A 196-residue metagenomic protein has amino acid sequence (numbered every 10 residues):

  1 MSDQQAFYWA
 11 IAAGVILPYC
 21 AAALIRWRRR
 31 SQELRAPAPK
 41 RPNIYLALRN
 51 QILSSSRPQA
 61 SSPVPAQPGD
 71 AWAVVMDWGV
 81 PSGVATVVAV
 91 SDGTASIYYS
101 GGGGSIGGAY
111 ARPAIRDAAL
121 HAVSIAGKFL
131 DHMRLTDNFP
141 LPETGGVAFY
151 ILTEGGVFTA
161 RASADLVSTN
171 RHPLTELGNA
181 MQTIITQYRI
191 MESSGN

Functional and structural regions predicted by a protein language model:
M1-A10: Feature marks short, highly hydrophobic, charge-poor N-terminal signal-anchor/signal peptide-like helices that anchor
L17, A21-V75, E143-N196: Short, well-ordered, aromatic-rich surface patches in folded extracellular/luminal domains
D70-G101: A glycine-rich, hydrophobic loop/mini-helix early in the fold
G93-P113, Q182-S193: A short, surface-exposed interaction/processing loop segment used at functional sites
T94-S96, G101-I106, D137, G156-V157 (+1 more regions): Short, surface-exposed beta-strand-loop junctions and turns on beta-sheet-rich folds
G102-D131: Long, charged/polar, surface-exposed segments that mediate recognition or autoinhibition
M133-L141: Surface-exposed patches in mature extracellular/periplasmic domains of secreted proteins
